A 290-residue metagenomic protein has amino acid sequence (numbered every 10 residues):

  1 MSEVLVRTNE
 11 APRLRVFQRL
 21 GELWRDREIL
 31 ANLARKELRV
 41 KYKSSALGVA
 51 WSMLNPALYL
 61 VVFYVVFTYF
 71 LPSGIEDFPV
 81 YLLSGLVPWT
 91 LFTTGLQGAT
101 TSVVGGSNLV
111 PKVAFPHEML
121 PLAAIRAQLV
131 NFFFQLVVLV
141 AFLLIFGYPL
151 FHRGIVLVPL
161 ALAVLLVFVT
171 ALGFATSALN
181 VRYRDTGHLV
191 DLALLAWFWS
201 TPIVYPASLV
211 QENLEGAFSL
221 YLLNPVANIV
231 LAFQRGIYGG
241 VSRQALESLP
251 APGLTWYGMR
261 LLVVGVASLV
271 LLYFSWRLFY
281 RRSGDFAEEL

Functional and structural regions predicted by a protein language model:
M1-L290: Hydrophobic transmembrane alpha-helices and immediately adjacent juxtamembrane helices of multi-pass inner-membrane
